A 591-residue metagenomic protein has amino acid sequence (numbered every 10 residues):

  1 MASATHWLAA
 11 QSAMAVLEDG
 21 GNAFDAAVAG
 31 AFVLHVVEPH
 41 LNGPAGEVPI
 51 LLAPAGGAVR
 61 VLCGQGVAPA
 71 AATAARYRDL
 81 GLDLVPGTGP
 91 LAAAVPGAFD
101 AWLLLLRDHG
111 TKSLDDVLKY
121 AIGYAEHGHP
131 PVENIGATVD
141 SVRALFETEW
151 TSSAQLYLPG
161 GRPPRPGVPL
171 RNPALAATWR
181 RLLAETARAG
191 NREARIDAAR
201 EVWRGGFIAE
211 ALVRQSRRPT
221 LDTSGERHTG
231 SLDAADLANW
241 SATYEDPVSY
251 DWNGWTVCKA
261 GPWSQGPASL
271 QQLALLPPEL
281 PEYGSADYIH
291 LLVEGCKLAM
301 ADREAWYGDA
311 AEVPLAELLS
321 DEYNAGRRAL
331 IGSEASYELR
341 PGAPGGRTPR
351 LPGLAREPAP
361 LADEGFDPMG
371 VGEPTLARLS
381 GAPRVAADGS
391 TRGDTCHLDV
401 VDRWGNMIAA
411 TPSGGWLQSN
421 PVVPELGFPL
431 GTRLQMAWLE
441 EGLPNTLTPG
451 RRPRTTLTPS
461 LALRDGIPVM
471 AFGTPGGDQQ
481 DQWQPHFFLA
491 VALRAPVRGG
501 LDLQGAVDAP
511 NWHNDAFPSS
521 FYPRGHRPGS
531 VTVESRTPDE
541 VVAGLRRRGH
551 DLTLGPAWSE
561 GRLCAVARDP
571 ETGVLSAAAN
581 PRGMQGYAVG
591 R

Functional and structural regions predicted by a protein language model:
M1-Q11, A15, A23-A198, W203-V257 (+1 more regions): Noncatalytic scaffold domains of N-terminal-nucleophile
F24-A31, D115-E126, W203-R214, G284-R303 (+2 more regions): Short, well-structured alpha-helical segments that form the helix of a local strand-helix-strand
V36-A53, A58-V61, P219-D233, E373-T391 (+5 more regions): Active-site rim segments in enzyme catalytic domains, especially the processed small/beta chain of N-terminal
R60-D108, T138-A144, W150, C258-E282 (+1 more regions): N-terminal accessory/precursor segments of enzymes
G161, G205, V213, G230 (+4 more regions): Internal maturation/activation junctions in enzymes
M300, A305, D309, W404 (+3 more regions): Extended C-terminal subregions enriched in glycine
D539-R591: In a subset of proteins, long, contiguous C-terminal domains/tails are tracked
